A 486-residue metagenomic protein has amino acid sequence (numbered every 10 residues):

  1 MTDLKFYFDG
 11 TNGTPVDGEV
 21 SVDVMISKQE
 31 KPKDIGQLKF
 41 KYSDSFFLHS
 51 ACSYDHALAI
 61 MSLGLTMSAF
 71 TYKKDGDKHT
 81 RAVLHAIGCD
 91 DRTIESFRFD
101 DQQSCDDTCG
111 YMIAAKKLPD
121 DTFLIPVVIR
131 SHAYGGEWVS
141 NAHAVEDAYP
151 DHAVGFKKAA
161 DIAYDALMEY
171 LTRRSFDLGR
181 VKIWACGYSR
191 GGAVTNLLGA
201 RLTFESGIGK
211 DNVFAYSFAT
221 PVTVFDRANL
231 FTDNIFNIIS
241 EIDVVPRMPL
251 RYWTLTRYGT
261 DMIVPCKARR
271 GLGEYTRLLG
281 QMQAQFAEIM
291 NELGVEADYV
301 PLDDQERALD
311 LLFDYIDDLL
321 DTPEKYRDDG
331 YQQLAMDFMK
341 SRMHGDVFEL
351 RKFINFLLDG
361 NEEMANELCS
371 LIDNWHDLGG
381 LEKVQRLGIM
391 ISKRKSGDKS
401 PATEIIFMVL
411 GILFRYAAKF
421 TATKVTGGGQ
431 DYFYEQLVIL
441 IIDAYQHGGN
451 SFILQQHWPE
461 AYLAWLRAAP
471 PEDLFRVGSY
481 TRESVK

Functional and structural regions predicted by a protein language model:
K5-H49, D91, S104-W184, A200-K486: Alpha/beta hydrolase fold serine-hydrolase catalytic domain that processes acyl esters and thioesters
P32-D34, A57-A59, L84, R98-D101: Intrinsically disordered, low-complexity segments enriched in polar/charged residues with Gly/Pro, especially when
Y54-Y72: Short, hydrophobic/amphipathic alpha-helical patches that form generic packing surfaces within helical domains
S68, A86, A166, Y170: Residues that form generic nucleotide/phosphate-binding pockets
K73-A114: Extended, Lys/Arg-enriched charged tracts that mediate electrostatic binding to polyanionic substrates
G187-G191, T195: Gly/Ala-rich beta-loop-alpha elbow adjacent to hydrolase catalytic centers
